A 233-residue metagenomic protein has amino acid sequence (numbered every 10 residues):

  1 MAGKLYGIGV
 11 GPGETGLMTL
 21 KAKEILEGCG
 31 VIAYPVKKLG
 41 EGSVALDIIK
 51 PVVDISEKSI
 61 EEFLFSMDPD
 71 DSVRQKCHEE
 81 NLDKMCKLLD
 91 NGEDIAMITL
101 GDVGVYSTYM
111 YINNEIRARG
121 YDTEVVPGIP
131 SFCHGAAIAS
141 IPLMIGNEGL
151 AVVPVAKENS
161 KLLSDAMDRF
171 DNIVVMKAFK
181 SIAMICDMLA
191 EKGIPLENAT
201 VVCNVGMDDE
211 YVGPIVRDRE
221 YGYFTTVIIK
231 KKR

Functional and structural regions predicted by a protein language model:
A2-T15, L20-D122, R217, T225-T226 (+1 more regions): Class I S-adenosyl-L-methionine
L5, M167-R233: A contiguous loop/helix-start segment that scaffolds small-molecule binding in enzyme catalytic cores
Y34, E62, M97-T99, V125-G128 (+3 more regions): General beta-strand structural signal in soluble alpha/beta enzymes
L39-G42, P130-C133, A151, I182 (+1 more regions): Short gly/pro/ser/thr-enriched loop/turn and capping motifs at secondary-structure boundaries
P51-V52, E79, S140-M144, K192 (+1 more regions): Short, hinge-like loop/turn segments at secondary-structure boundaries
S66-D71, E158-S160, M207-D209: A short acidic, often aromatic-flanked loop/helix-cap motif at beta-alpha or helix-coil junctions that lines enzyme
N81-M85, L163, I185: Generic hydrophobic alpha-helical segments
G104-A166: Class I SAM-dependent methyltransferase SAM-binding "motif I" and its flanking Rossmann-like core
